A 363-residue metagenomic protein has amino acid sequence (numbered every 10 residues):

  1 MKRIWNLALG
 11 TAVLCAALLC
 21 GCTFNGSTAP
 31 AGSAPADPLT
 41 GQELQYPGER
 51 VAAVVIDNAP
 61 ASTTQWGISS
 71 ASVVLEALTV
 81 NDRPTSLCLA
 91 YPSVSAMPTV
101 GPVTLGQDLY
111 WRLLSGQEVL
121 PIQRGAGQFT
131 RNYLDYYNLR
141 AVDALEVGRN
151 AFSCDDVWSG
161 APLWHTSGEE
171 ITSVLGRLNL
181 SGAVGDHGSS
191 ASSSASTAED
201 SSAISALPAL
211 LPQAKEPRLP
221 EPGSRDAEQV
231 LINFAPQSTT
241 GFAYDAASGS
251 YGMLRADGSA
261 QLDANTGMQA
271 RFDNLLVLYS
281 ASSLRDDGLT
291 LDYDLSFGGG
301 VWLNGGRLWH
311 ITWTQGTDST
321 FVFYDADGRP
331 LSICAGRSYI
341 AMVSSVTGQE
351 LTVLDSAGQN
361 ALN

Functional and structural regions predicted by a protein language model:
M1-T11: Bacterial N-terminal signal peptides that target proteins for export
L18-G21: C-terminal motif of bacterial Sec signal peptides marking the signal peptidase cleavage site
T23-N25: Bacterial signal peptide processing site
A29-L75, N81-N363: A surface/extracellular/periplasmic glyco- and lipid-processing/surface-interacting theme
